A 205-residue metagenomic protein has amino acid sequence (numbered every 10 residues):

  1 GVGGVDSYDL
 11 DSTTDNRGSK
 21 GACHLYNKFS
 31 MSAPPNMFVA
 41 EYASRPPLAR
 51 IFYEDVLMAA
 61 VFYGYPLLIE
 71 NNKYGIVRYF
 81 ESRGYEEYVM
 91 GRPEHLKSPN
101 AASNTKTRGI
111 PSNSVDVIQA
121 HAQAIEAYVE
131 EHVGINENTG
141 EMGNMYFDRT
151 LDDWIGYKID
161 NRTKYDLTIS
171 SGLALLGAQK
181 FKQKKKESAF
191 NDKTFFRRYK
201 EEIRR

Functional and structural regions predicted by a protein language model:
G1-R92, E131-R205: RNase H-like, metal-dependent nuclease domains and their acidic two-metal-ion catalytic environment used
V89-G134: Short alpha-helix plus adjacent loop in nuclease-associated cores
